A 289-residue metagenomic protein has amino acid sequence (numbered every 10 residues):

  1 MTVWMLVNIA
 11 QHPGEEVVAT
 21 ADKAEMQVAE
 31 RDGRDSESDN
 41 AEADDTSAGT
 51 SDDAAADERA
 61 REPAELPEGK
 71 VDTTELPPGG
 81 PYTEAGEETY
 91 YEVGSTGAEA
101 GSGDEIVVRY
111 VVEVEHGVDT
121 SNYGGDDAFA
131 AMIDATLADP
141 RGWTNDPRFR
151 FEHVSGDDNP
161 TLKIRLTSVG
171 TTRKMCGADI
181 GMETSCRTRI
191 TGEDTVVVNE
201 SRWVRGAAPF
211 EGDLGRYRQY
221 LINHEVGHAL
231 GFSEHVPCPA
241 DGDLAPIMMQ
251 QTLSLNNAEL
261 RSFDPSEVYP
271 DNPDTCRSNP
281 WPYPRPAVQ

Functional and structural regions predicted by a protein language model:
M1-D39, D44, G49, G192 (+2 more regions): Metalloprotease/metallohydrolase-associated module, dominated by Zn2+-dependent proteases
M1-P140: N-terminal low-structure segments adjacent to metalloprotease catalytic domains across cellular compartments
V107-R109, T161-K163, T195, L244-A245: A residue-level signal for beta-strand positions that form part of recognition/binding surfaces within mature
H116-D119, V169-R173, R202-R205, G227-H228 (+2 more regions): Solvent-exposed loop/turn segments at secondary-structure junctions within structured extracellular/periplasmic domains
N122-A130, E211-G215, Q219, D241: Solvent-exposed, acidic/flexible segments
A131, A135-R216: Metzincin-family zinc-dependent endopeptidase catalytic domain
A135-T144, A229, S233, Q251-S254: Structured segments of extracytoplasmic/periplasmic soluble domains in secreted or envelope-associated proteins
G215-E234: Active-site recognition of the HExxH zinc-binding catalytic motif
